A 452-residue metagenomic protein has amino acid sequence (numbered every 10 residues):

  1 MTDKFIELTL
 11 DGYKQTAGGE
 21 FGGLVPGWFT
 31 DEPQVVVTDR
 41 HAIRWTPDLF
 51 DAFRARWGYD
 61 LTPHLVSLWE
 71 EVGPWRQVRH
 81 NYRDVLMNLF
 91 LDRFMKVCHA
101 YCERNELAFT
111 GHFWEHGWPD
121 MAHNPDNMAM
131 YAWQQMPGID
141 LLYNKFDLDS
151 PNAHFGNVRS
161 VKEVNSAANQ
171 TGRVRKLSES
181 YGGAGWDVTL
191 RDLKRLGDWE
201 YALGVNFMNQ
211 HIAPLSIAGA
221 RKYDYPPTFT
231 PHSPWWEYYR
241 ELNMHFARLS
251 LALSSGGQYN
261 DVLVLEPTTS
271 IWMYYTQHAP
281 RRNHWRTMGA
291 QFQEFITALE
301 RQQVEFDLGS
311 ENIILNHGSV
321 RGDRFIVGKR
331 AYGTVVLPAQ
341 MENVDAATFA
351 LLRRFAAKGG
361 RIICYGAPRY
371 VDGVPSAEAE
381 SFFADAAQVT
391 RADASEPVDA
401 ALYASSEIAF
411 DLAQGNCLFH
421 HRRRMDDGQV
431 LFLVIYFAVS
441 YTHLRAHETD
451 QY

Functional and structural regions predicted by a protein language model:
M1-G19: Catalytic and substrate-binding clefts that recognize carbohydrates or anionic sugar/phosphate headgroups
Q15-G27, E32-E448: Carbohydrate-binding surfaces of carbohydrate-active enzymes
D450-Y452: N-terminal low-complexity segments that are often proline-rich with Ser/Thr-Pro
